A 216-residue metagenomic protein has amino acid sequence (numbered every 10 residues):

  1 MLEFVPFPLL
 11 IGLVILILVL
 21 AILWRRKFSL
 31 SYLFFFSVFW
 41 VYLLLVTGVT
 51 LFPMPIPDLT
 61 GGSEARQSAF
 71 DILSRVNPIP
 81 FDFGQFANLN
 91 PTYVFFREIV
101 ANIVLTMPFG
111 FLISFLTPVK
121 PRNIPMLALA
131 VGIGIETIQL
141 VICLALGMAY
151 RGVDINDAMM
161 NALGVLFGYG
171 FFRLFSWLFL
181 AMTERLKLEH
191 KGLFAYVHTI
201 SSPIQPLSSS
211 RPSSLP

Functional and structural regions predicted by a protein language model:
M1-Y150, L166-P216: Bulky hydrophobic segments
G152-L163: Individual transmembrane alpha-helices with interfacial aromatic-anchor signatures
